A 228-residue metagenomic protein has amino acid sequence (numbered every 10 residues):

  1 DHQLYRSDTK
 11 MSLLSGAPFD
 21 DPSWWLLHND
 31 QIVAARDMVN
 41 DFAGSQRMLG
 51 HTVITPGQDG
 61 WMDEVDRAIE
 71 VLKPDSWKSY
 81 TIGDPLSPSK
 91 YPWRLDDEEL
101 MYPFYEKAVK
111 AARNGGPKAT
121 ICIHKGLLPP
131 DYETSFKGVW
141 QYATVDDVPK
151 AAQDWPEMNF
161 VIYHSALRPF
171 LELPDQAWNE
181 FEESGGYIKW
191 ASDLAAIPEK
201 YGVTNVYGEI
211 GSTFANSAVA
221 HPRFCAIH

Functional and structural regions predicted by a protein language model:
D1, R6-S7: Extended N-terminal export/anchoring regions of large proteins
Q3, S12-L14, A35, A196-E199 (+1 more regions): Generic low-polarity alpha-helical segments
L4, L13-L14, A34, M38 (+1 more regions): Surface-exposed intrinsically disordered loops and tails
D8, L72-K73, P156, G202: Short loop/turn motifs at secondary-structure junctions
K10-M11, Q46-M48, F160, T204-V206: Generic preference for hydrophobic/aromatic residues in regular secondary structure cores
M11, G16-A143: Active-site gating/metal-coordination segments in enzymes
Y91-H228: Catalytic pocket-lining loop regions of alpha/beta-barrel enzymes, especially the amidohydrolase/enolase/GH5 lineages
